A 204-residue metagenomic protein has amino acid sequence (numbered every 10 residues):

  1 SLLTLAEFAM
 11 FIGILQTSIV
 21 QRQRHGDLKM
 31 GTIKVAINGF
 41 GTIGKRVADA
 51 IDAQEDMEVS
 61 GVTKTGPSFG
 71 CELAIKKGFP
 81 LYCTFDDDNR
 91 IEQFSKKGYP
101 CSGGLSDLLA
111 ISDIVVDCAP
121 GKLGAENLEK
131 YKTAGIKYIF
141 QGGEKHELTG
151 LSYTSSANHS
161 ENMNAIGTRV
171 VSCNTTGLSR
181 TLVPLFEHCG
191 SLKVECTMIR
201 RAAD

Functional and structural regions predicted by a protein language model:
E7-K29: Short, Lys/Arg-enriched N-terminal segments with co-localized hydrophobic residues within the first ~10-30 amino acids
G31-A203: N-terminal Rossmann-like NAD(P) cofactor-binding subdomain of oxidoreductases, focused on the glycine-rich
